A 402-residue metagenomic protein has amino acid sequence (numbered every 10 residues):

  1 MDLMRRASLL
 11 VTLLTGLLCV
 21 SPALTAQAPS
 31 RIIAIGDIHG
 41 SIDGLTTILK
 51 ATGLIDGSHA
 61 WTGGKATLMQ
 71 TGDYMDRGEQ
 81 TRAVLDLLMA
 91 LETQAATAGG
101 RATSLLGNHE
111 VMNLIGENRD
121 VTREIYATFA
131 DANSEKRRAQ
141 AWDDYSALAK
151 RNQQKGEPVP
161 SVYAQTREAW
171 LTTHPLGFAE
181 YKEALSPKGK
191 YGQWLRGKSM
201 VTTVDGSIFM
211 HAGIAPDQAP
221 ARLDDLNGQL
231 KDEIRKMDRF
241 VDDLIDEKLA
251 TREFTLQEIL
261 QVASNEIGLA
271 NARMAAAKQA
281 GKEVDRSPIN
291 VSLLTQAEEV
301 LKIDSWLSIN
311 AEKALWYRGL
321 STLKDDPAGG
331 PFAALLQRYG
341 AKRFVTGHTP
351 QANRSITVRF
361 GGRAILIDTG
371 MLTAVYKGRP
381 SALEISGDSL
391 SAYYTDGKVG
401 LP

Functional and structural regions predicted by a protein language model:
M1-R5: N-terminal secretory signal peptides that target proteins for export/translocation
S8-V20: Bacterial N-terminal signal peptides
P22-P402: Feature recognizes metal-dependent phosphohydrolase scaffolds
